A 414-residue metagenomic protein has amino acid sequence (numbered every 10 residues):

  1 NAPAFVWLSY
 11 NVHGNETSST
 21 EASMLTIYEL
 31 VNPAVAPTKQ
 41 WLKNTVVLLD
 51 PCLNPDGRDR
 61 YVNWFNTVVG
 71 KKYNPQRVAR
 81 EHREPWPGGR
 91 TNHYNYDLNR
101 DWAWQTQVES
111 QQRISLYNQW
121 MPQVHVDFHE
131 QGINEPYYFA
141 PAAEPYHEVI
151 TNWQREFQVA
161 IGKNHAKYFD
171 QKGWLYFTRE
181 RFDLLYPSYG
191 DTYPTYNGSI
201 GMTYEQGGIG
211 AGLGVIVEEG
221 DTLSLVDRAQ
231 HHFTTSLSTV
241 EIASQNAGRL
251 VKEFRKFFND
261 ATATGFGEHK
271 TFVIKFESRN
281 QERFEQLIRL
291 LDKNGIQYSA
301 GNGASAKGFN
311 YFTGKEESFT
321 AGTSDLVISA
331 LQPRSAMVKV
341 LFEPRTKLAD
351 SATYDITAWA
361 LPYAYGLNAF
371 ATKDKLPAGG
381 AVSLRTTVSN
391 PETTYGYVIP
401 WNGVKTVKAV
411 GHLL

Functional and structural regions predicted by a protein language model:
N1-T17, T26-V46, Y94, R100 (+8 more regions): Intrinsic-disorder/low-complexity accessory segments
N15, R77-E84, N95-L98: Acidic/His-rich structured neighborhood in mature extracellular/periplasmic domains
T20-L25, N63-N66: "Short basic amphipathic alpha-helical interaction patches in structured regions
L42-Y61: Short, conserved secondary-structure transition motifs
D59-Q76: Aromatic- and acidic-residue-enriched segments that line the glycan-binding/catalytic groove of carbohydrate-active
F65, Q76-E84, Q112, L185-G190: Alpha-helical scaffolding within the catalytic cores of extracellular/periplasmic polymer-degrading hydrolases
E130: Detector for the c-type heme attachment site
